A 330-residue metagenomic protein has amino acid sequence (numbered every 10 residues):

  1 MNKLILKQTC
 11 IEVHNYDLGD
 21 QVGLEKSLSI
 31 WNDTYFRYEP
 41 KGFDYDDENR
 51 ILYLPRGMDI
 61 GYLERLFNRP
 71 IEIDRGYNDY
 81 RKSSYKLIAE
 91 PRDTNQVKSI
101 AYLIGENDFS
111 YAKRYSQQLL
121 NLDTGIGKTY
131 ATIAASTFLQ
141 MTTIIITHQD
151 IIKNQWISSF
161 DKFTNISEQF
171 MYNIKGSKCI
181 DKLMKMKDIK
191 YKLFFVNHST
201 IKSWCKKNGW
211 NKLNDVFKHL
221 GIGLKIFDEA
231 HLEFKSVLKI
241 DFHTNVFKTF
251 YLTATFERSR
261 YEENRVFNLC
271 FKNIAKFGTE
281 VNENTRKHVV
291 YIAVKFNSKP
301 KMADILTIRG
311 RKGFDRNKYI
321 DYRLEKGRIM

Functional and structural regions predicted by a protein language model:
M1-E72: N-terminal accessory nucleic-acid engagement/regulatory domains that precede and modulate ATP-driven motor cores
R69-L120: Conserved pre-motif I regulatory segment
T124, T129-T164, T200, R258: Conserved Walker A/P-loop ATP-binding site and its immediately adjacent core in helicase/helicase-like ATPase domains
T142, K190-L193, G221-L224, N245-F250: Loop/turn-to-beta-strand initiation segments
N165-I180: Conserved RecA-like helicase motor-core motifs
K178-G221, K235-I240: Conserved helix/coil segment N-terminal to the catalytic DExD/H
L224, E229-H288: Post-DEXD/H (motif II) to motif III coupling segment of the RecA-like Helicase ATP-binding lobe
K276-M330: Conserved interdomain linker/interface between the two RecA-like ATPase lobes of SF2 helicase motors
